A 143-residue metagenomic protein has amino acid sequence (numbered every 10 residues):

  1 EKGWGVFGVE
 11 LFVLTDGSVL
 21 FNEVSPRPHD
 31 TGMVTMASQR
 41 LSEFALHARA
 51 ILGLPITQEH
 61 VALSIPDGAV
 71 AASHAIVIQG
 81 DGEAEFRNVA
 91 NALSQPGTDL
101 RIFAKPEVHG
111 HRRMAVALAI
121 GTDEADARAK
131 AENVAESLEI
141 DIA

Functional and structural regions predicted by a protein language model:
E1-V9, T15, S25-G82: Active-site "cap" helix and flanking loop/linker of ATP-utilizing ligase/carboxylase catalytic domains
L14-G17, G121-D123: Short acidic-glycine loop/turn motifs at beta-strand connectors
R49-A143: Peripheral (often C-terminal) accessory segments that flank ATP-dependent C-N-forming ligase machineries
